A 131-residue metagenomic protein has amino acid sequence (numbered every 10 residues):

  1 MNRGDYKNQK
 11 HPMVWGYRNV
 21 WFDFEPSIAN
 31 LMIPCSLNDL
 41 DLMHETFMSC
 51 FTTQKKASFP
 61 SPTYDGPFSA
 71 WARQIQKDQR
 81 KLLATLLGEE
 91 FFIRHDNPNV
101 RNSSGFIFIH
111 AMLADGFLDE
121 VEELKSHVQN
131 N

Functional and structural regions predicted by a protein language model:
M1-N131: Metal-dependent de-N-acetylase/amidase catalytic core
